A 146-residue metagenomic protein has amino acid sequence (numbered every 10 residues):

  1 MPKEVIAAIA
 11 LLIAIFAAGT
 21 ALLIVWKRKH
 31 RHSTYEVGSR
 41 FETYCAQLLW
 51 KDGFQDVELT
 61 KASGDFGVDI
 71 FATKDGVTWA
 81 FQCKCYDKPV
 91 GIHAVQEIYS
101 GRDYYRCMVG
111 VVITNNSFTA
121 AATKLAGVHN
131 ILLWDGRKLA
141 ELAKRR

Functional and structural regions predicted by a protein language model:
M1-R146: Mixed-charge (Asp/Glu-Lys/Arg
